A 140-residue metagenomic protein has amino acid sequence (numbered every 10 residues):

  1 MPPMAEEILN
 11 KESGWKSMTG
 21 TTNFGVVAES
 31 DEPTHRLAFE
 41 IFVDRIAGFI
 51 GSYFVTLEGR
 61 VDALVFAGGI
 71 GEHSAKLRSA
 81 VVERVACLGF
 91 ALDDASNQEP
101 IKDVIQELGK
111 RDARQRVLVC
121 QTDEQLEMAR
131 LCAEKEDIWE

Functional and structural regions predicted by a protein language model:
M1-K11: A conserved active-site cap/scaffold subdomain adjacent to cofactor or substrate pockets
M1-P2, W15, A91, W139: Short coil/loop linkers at secondary-structure junctions
P2-P3, P33, P100: Proline-rich intrinsically disordered, low-complexity coils
E7, G14-E58: Adenine-nucleotide phosphate-binding core of ATP-dependent small-molecule kinases
L9, S13, D31, V65-I70 (+1 more regions): Active-site proximal loops enriched in glycine and acidic residues that flank catalytic Cys/His/Asp and coordinate
N10, N23, E99-K102: Short linear loop/turn motifs
E40-V65, G71-E140: Internal helix-turn-beta structural module
